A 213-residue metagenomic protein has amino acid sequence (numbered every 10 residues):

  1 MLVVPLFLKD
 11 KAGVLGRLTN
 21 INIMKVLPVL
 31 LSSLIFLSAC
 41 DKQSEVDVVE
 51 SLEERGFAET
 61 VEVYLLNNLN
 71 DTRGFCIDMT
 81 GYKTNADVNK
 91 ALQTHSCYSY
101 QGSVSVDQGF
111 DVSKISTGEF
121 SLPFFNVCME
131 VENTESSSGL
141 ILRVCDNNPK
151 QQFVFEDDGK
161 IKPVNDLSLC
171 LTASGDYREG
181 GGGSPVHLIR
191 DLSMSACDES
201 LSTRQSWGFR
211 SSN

Functional and structural regions predicted by a protein language model:
L2-I23: Short, Lys/Arg-enriched N-terminal segments with co-localized hydrophobic residues within the first ~10-30 amino acids
M24-S32: Sec-dependent signal peptide recognition, specifically the positively charged N-region followed immediately by
L37-A39: C-terminal motif of bacterial Sec signal peptides marking the signal peptidase cleavage site
K42-V88, G102-E135, Q151-G182, S200-N213: Extracellular glycan-recognition/adhesion modules and their associated mucin-like linkers
D87-G102, S138-N147: Surface-exposed turn/loop modules enriched in turn-prone residues
I189-A196: Low-complexity, intrinsically disordered Gly/Pro/Thr-rich segments
